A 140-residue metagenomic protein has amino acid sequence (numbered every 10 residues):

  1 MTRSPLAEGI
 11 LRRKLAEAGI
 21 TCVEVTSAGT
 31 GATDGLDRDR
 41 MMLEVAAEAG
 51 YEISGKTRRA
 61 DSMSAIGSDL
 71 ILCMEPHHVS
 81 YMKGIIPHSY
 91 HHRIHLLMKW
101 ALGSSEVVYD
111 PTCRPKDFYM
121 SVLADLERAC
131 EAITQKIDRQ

Functional and structural regions predicted by a protein language model:
M1-S68, Q135-Q140: Conserved active-site segments centered on acidic
S4, E75-P76: Helix N-cap/beta->alpha junction signal
L70, P76-Q140: Phosphate-binding/catalytic loops
